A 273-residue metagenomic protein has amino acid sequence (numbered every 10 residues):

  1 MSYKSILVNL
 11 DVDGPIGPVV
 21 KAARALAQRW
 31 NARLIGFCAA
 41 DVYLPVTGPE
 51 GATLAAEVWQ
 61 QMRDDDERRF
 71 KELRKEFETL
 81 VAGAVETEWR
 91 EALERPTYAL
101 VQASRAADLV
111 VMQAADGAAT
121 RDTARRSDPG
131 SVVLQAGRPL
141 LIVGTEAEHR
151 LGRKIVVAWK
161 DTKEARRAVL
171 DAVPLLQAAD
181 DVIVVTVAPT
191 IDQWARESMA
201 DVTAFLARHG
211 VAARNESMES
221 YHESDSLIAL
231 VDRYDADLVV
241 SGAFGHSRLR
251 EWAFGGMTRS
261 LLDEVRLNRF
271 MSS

Functional and structural regions predicted by a protein language model:
M1, R29, D41, E78-V110 (+4 more regions): Structural beta-alpha unit
M1-E57, Q135-R138, A147-S217: Small/aliphatic-rich secondary-structure junction motif
V8, M112-Q113, V157, S241: Redox-cofactor binding/interface segments in oxidoreductases and associated redox assembly factors
A56-E72: A short acidic, glycine-rich active-site loop that binds or catalyzes chemistry on phosphate/adenosine moieties
V85-T145: Hydrophobic alpha-helical segments and helix pairs
Y98, A118-A119, T190-W194, S247-R248: Short, small-residue-enriched loops and turns at beta-alpha junctions that line or gate enzyme active sites
M112-S131, G242-E264: Glycine-rich, Arg-bearing micro-motifs that act as flexible, cationic patches
D263-S273: Short, flexible loop segments at boundaries between secondary-structure elements
